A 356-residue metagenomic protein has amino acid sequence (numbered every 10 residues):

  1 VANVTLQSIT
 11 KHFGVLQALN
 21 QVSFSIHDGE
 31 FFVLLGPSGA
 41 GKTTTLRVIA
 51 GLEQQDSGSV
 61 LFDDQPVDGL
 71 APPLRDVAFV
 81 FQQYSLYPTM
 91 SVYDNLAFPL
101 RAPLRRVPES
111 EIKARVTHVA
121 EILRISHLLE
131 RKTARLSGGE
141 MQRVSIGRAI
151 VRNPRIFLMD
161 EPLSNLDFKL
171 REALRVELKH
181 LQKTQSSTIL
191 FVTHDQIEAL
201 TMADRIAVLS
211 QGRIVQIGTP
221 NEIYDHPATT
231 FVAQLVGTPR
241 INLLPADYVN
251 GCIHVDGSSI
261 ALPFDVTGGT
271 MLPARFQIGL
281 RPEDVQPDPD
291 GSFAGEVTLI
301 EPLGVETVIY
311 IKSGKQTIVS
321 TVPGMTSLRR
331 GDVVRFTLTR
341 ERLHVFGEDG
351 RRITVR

Functional and structural regions predicted by a protein language model:
L35-P37: The feature captures the beta-strand-to-loop junction immediately N-terminal to the Walker
A50: Helix-to-loop junction immediately C-terminal to a conserved catalytic motif
D56-S59, Q211, L343: Conserved coupling/switch loops of ABC nucleotide-binding domains, chiefly the family-specific signature
G58-P66: Conserved ABC transporter NBD signature motif
L74-A78, Q82, L86-F231: ABC ATPase nucleotide-binding domains
P239-I241, C252-R356: Non-catalytic connector elements of ABC transporters
